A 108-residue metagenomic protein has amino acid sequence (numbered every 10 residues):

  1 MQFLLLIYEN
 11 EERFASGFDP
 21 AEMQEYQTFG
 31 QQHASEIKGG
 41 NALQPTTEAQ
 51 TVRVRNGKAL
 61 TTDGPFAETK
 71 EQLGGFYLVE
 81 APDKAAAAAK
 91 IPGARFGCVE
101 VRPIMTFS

Functional and structural regions predicted by a protein language model:
M1-S108: Conserved, structured core segments of small domains
